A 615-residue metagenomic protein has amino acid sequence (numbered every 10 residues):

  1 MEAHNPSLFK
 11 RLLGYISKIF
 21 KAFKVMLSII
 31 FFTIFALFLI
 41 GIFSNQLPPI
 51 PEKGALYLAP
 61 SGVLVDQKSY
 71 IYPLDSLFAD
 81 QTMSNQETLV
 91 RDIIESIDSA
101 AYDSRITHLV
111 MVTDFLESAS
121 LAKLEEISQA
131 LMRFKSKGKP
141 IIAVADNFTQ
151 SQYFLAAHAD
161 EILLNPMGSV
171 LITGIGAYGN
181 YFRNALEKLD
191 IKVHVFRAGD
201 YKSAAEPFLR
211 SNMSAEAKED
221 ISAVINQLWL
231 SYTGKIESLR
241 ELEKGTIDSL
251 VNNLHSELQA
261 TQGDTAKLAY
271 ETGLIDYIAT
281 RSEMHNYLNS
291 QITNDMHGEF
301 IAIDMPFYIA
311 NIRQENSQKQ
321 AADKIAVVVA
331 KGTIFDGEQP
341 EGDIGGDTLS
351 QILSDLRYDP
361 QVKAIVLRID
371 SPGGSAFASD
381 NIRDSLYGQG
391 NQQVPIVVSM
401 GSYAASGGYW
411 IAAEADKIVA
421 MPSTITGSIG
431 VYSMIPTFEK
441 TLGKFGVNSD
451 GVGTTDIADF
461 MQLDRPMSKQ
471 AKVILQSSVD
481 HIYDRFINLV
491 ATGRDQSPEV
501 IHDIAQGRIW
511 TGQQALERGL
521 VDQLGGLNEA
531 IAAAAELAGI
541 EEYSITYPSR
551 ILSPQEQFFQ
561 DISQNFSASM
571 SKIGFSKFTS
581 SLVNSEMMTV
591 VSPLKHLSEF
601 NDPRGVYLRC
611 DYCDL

Functional and structural regions predicted by a protein language model:
M1-K21: N-terminal Lys/Arg-rich, disordered targeting/topogenic segments
H4, Q320-I325, V329-Q361, R550-L615: Intrinsic disorder and flexible/low-complexity segments
L13, W410, W510-T511: Tryptophan-centric aromatic hotspots in well-structured domains and transmembrane helices
K21-G41: Hydrophobic membrane-insertion alpha-helices, especially the h-region of bacterial N-terminal signal peptides
A36, P49, G54-G179, K188 (+1 more regions): Cleft-lining beta-strand/loop regions that shape enzyme active-site pockets
G179, R183-N289, E439-A534, A538 (+1 more regions): Charged, glycine-interspersed solvent-exposed loop segments at helix/strand-loop junctions that cap or gate access
S238-L239, L258, D276-A321, Y432 (+2 more regions): C-terminal long alpha-helix characteristic of the crotonase
V329-G332, I369-S371, M400-S402, P422-T424 (+9 more regions): Active-site proximal loops enriched in glycine and acidic residues that flank catalytic Cys/His/Asp and coordinate
